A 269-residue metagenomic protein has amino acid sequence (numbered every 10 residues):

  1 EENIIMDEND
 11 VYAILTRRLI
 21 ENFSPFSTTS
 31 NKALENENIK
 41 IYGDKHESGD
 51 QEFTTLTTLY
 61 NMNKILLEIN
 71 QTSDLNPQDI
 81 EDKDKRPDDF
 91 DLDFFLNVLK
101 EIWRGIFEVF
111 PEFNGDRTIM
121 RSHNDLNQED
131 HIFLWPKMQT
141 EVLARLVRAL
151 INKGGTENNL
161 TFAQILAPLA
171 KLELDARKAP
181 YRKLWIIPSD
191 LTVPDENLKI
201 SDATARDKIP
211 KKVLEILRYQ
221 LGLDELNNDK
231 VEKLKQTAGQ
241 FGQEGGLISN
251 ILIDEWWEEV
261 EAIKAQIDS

Functional and structural regions predicted by a protein language model:
E2-S269: Accessory terminal alpha-helical modules
